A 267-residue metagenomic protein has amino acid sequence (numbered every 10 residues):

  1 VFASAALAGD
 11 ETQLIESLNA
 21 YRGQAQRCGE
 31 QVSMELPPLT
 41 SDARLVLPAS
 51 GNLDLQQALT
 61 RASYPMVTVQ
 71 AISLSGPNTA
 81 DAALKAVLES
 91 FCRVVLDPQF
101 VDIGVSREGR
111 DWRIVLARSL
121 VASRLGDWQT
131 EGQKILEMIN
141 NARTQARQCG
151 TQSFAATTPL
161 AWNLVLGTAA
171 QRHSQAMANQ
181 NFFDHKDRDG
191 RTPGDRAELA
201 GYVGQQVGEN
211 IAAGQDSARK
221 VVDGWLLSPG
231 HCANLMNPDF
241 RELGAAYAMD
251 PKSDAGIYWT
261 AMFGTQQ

Functional and structural regions predicted by a protein language model:
V1-A3: Bacterial N-terminal signal peptides
A6-Q267: Functional surface patches built around histidine and acidic residues
